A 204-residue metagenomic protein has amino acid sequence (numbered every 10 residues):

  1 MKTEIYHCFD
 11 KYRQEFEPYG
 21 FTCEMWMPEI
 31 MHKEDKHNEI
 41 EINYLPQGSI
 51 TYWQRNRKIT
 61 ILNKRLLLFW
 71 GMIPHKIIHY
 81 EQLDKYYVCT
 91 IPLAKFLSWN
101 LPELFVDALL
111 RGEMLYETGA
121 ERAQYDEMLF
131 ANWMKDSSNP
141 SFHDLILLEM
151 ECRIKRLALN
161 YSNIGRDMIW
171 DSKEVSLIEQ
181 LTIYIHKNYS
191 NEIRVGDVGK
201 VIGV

Functional and structural regions predicted by a protein language model:
M1-L62, M72, Y80, E103: Generic protein-terminus/edge-of-domain signal
I50, H75, N191: Glycine-centered loop/turn positions within well-structured domains that cap or flank conserved ligand/cofactor-binding
M72-P102: Ligand-binding loop in jelly-roll beta-barrel domains
E103-M128: Aromatic/histidine-rich interaction motifs
G112-E121, S137-I146, I154-I202: Short, Lys/Arg-enriched, Trp-marked, Pro/Gly-tolerant hinge/linker segments that flank
D126, F130-W133, R153, L157: Amphipathic alpha-helices that form helix-helix packing interfaces
